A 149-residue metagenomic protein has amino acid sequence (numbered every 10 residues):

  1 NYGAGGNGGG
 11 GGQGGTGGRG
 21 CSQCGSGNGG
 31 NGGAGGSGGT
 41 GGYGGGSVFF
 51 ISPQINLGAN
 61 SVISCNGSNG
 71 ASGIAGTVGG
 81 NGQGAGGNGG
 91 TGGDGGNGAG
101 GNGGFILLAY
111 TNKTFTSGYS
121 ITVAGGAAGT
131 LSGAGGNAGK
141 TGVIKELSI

Functional and structural regions predicted by a protein language model:
N1-F49, G58-L107, T116-I149: Glycine-centered low-complexity coil/loop motifs and glycine-rich tracts, especially the flexible linkers
P53-I55, K113: Alpha-helical support elements that line or immediately flank enzyme active sites and cofactor-binding pockets
